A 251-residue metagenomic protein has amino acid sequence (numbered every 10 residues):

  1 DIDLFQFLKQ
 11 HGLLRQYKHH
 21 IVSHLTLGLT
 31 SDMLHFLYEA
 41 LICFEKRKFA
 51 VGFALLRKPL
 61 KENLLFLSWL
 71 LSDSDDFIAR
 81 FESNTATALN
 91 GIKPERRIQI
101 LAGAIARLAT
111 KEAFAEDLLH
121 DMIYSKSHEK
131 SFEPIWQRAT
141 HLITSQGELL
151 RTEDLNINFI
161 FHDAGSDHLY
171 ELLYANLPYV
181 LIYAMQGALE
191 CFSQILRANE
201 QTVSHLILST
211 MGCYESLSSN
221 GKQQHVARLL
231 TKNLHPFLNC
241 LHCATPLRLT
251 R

Functional and structural regions predicted by a protein language model:
D1-Q10, T87-K222: Long, charged low-complexity segments
R15, H19-V22, T26, Y38-K126: Short non-catalytic regulatory patches outside canonical folded cores
G28-F36: Helix-boundary capping/turn motifs
F77, H242-L247: Extended, low-complexity, amphipathic alpha-helical coiled-coil/linker regions that act as scaffolds and localization
H225, L247-L249: Intrinsically disordered, low-complexity segments
L229: Active-site-proximal acidic segments at structured loop/helix or strand boundaries that coordinate catalytic metals
K232-F237: Flanking scaffold residues of small Cys/His-coordinated metal-binding clusters
L238-C243, R251: Short cysteine-rich clusters marking metal-coordination/redox-active sites
